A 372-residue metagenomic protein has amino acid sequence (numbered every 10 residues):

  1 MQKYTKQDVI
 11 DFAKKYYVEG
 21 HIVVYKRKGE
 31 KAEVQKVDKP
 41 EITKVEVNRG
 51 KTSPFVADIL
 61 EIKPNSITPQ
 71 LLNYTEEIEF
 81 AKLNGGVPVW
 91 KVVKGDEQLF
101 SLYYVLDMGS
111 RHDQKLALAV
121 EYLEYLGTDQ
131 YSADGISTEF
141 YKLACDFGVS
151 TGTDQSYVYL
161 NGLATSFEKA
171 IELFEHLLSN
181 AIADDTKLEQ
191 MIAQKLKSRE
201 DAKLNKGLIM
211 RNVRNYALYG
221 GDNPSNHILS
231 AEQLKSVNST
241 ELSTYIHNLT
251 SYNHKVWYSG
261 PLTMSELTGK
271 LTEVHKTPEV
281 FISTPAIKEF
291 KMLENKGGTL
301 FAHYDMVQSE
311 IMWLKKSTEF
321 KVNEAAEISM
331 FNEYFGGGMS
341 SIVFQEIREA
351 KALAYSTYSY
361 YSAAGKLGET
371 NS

Functional and structural regions predicted by a protein language model:
M1-K3, I22-R27, V34-V37, D96-E124 (+6 more regions): M16 family metallopeptidases and their MPP-like homologs
Q2-V105, Y252-W257, L262-A302: Proteolytic maturation boundary segments
Q7, I328-S329, E333, G337 (+2 more regions): Feature representing long, continuous alpha-helical segments
D8, F12, N180-L188, S236-V237: Peptidyl-prolyl cis-trans isomerase
A170, E266-K270, V343: Hydrophobic side chains in well-ordered alpha-helices
D201-L204, N295-V307: Short, low-order "capping/linker" segments at domain edges
L249-K255, A326-E327: Short, surface-exposed connector motifs at secondary-structure boundaries
